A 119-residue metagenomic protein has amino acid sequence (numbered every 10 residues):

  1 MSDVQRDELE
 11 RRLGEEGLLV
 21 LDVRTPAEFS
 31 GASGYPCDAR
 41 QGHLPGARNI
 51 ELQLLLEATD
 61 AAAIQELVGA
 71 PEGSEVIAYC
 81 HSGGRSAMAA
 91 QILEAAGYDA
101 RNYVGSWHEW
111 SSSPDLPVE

Functional and structural regions predicted by a protein language model:
M1-L19, V23-I77, H81-E119: Rhodanese-like catalytic fold shared by cysteine-dependent sulfurtransferases and DSP/PTP-type phosphatases
